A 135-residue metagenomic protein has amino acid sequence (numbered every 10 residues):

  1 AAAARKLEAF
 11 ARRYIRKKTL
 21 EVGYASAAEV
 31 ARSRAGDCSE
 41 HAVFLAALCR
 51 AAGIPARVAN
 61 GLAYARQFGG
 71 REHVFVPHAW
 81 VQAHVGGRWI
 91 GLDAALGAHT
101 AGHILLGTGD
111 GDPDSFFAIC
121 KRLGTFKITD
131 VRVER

Functional and structural regions predicted by a protein language model:
A1-G36, F44-A47, A51-A52, D110-S115 (+1 more regions): Secondary-structure boundary elements
H41-D130: Hydrophobic/aromatic-rich core segments of domains that either
